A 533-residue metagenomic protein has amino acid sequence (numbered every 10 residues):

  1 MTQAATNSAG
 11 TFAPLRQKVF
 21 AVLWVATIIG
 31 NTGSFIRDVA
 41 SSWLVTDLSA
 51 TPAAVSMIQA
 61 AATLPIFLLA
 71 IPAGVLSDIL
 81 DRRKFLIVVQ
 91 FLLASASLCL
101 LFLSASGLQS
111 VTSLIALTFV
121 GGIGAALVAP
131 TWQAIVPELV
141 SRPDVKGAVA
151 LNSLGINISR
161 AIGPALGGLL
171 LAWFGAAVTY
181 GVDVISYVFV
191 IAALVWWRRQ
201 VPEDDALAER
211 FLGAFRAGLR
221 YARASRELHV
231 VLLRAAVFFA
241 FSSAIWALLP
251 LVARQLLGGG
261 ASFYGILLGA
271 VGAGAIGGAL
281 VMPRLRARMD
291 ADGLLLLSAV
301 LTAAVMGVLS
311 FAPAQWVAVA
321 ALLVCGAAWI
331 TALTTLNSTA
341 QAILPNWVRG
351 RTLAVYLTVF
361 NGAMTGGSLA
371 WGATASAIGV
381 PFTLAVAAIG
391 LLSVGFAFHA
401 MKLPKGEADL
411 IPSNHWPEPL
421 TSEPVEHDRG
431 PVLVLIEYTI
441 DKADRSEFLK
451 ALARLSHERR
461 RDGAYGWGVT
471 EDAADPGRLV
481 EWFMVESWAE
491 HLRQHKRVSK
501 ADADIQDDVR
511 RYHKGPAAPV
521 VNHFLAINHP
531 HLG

Functional and structural regions predicted by a protein language model:
N7-L64, R220, A224-A270: Helix-loop boundary and gating motifs at the non-cytosolic
L23, Q109-L117, V230-V231, W316-L322: Short hydrophobic/alpha-helical segments at membrane-entry points of transmembrane helices in Major Facilitator
S42-S49, L101-S106, I162-V182, L251 (+2 more regions): Transmembrane alpha-helix termini and helix-breaking/packing motifs in multi-pass membrane transporters
P52-A53, R142-N152, A261-S262, N346-V355: Loop-to-transmembrane helix entry/capping segments in MFS-fold secondary transporters and related SLC/MFSD carriers
I58, L68-P72, I79, R83-F85 (+7 more regions): C-terminal transmembrane bundle of multi-pass solute transporters/carriers
L117-I158: Cytoplasmic helix-loop-helix junction between adjacent transmembrane helices in 12-TM secondary transporters
A134, E138, Y180-R210, R288 (+1 more regions): Helix-loop junctions on the cytosolic side of multi-pass membrane transporters, especially the intracellular loop
P404-G406, H457-G466, M484-V521: An amphipathic, aromatic/His-enriched active-site/gating alpha helix that lines ligand/cofactor pockets
